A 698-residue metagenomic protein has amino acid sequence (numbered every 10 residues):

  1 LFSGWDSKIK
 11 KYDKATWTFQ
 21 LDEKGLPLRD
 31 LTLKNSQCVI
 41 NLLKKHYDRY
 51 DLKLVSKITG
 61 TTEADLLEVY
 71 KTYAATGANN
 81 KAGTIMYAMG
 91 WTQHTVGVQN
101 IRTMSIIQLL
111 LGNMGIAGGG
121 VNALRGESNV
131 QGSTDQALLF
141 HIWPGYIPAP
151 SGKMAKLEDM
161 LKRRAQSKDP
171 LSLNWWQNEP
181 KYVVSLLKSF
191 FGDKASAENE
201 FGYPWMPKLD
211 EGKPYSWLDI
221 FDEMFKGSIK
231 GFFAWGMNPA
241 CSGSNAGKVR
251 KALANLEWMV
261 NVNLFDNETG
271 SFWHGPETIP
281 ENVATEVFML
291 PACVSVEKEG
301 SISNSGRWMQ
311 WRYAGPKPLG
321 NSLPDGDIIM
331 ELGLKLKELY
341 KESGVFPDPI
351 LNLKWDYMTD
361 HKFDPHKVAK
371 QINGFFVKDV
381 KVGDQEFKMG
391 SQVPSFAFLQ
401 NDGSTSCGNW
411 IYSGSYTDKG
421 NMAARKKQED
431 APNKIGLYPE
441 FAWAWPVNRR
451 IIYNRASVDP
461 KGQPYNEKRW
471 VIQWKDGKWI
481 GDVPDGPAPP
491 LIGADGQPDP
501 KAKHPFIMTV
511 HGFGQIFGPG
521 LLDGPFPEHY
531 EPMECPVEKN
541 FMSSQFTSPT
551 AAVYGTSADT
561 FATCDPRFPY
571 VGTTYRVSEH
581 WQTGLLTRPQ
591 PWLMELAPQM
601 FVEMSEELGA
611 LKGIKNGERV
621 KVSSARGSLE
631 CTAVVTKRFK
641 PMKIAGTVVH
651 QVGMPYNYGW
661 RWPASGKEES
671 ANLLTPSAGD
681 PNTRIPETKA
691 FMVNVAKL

Functional and structural regions predicted by a protein language model:
L1-G77, L171, W175-W176, I329 (+1 more regions): Long, well-ordered, tryptophan-enriched scaffold segments
T18-P27, V39-K45, L109-E299, K381 (+1 more regions): Extended redox/cofactor-interaction regions of prokaryotic respiratory oxidoreductases
K45-H46, L67-T84, I220-K230: Glycine-rich phosphate/diphosphate-binding loops that line cofactor/substrate pockets in enzymes
L54-T61, Y87-T95, L124-S128, G236-C241: Conserved short loop/turn motifs at secondary-structure junctions
T72-Y73, A88-G90, G120-Q131, F346-D364 (+1 more regions): A glycine-rich phosphate-binding loop feature that marks nucleotide/adenosyl-phosphate handling sites
E257-N267, F272-W273, K317-G333, K621: Phosphate/diphosphate-binding loops
T285-F288, C293-P318, G333, V635 (+1 more regions): Glycine/threonine-rich phosphate-binding loop and adjacent beta-strand/alpha-helix elements that clamp
D327-V380, K461-Q463, W474-E528, P532-K539 (+4 more regions): Long, contiguous, secondary-structure-rich segments that constitute the structural scaffold of globular domains
